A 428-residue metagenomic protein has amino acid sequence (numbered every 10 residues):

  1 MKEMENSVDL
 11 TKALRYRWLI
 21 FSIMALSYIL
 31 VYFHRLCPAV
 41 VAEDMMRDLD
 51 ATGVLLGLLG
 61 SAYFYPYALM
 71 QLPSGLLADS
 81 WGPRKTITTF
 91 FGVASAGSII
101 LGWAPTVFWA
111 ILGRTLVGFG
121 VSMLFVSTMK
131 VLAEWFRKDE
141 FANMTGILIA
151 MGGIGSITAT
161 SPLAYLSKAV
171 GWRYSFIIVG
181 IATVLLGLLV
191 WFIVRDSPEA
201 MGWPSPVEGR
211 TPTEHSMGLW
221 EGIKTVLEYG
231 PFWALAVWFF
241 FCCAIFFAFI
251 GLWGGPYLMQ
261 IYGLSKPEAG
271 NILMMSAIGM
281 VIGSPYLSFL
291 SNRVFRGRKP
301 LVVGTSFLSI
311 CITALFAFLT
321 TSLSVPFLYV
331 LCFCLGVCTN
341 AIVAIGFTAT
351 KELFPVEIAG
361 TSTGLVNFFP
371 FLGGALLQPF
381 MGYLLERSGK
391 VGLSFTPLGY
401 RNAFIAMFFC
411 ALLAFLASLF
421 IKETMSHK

Functional and structural regions predicted by a protein language model:
E5-A13, P198-A236: Juxtamembrane intracellular "pre-TM" segments in multi-pass secondary transporters
P38-V40, Y229-P285, G374-G382: Extracytoplasmic gate region of multi-pass secondary transporters
D50, G82, W103-W109, R137 (+2 more regions): Helix-breaking motifs and short loop linkers at transmembrane-helix boundaries and internal kinks in secondary membrane
L69-F108: Conserved MFS/SLC helix-loop-helix module at the cytosolic interface between two early adjacent transmembrane helices
S80-F90, N292-F307: Cytoplasmic membrane-interface "Motif A"-like loop-to-helix N-cap segments of 12-TM Major Facilitator Superfamily
G92-P105, F307-S322: C-terminal ends and interior cores of transmembrane alpha-helices in multi-pass membrane transporters/permeases
G113-I154: Cytoplasmic helix-loop-helix junction between adjacent transmembrane helices in 12-TM secondary transporters
L148-E199: Helix-loop-helix hairpin linking two adjacent transmembrane segments in secondary transporters
